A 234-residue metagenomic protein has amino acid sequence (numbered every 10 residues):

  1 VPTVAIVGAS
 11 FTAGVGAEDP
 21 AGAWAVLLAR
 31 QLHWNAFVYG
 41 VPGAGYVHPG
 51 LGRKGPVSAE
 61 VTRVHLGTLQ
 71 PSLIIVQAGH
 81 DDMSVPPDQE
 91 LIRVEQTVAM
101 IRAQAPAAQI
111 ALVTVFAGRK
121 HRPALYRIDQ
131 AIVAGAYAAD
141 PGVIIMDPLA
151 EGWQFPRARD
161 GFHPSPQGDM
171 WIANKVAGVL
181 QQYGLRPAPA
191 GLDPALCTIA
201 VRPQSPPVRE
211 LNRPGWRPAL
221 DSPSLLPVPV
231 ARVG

Functional and structural regions predicted by a protein language model:
V1, V233-G234: Short, solvent-exposed mixed-charge patches
P2-T3, Q109: Charged active-site motifs of nucleotide-sugar-dependent glycosyltransferases
T3-A5, F11-R93, Y126: Conserved SGNH/GDSL esterase-like catalytic core that processes O-acyl groups on lipids and polysaccharides
V7-G8, V113: Short hydrophobic segments within beta-strands
A44-G45, G152-Q154, L196: Short secondary-structure capping/turn micro-motifs that flank functional sites
A59-P189: Alpha-helical cap/lid subdomain in secreted, periplasmic, or secretory-pathway luminal O-acyl-processing enzymes
R159-A231: Histidine-centered active-site loop/cap adjacent to the catalytic His in serine esterases/O-acetyl transfer systems
